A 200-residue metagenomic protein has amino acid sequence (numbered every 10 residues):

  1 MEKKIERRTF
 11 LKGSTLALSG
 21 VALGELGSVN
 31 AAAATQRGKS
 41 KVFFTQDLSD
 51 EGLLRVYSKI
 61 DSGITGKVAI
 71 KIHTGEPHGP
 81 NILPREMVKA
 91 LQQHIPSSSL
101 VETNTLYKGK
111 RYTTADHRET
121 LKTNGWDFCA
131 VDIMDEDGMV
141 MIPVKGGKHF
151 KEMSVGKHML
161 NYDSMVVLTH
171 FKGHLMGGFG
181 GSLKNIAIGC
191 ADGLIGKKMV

Functional and structural regions predicted by a protein language model:
E2-V200: N-terminal and secondary-structure boundary signal
